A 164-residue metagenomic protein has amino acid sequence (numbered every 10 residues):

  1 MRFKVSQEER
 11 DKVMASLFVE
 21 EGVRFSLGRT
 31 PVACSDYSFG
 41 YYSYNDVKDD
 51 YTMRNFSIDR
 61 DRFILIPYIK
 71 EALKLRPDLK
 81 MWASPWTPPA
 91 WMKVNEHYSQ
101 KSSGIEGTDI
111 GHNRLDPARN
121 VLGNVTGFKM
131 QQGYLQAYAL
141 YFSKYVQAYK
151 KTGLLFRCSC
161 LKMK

Functional and structural regions predicted by a protein language model:
M1-F156, L161: N-terminal catalytic cores of secreted or lumenal carbohydrate-active enzymes
K164: Flavin-binding catalytic cores
